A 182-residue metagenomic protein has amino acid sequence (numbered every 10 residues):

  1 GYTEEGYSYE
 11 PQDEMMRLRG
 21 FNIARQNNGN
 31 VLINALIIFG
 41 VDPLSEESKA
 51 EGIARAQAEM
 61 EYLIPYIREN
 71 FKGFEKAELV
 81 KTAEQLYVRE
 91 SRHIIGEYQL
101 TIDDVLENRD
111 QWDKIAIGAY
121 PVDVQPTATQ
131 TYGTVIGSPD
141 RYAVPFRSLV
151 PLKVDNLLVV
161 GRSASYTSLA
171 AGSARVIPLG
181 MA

Functional and structural regions predicted by a protein language model:
G1-A182: Flavin (FAD/FMN)-binding glycine-rich loop and adjacent Rossmann-like elements that form
